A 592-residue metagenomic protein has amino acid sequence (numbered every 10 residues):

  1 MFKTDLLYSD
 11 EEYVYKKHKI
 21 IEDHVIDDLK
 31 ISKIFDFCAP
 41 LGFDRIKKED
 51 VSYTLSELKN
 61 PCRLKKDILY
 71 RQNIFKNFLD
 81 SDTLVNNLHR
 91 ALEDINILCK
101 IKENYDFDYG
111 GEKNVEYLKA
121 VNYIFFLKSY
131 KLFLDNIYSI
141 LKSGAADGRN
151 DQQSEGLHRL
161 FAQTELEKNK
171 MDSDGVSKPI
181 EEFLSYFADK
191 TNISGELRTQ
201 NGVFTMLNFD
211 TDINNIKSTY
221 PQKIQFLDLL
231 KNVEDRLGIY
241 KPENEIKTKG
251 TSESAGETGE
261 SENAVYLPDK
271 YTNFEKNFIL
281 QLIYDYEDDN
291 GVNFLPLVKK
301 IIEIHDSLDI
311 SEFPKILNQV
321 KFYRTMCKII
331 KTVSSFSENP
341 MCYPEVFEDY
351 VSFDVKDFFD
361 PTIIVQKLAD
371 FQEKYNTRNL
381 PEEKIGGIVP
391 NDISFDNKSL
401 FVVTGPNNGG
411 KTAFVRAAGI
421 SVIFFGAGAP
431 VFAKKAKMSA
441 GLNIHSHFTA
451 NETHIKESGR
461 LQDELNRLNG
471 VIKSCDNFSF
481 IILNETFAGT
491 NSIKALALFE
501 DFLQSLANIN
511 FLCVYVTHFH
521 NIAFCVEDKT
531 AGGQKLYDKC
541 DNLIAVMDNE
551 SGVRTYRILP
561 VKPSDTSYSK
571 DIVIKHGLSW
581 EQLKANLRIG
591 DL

Functional and structural regions predicted by a protein language model:
M1-T205: Conserved amphipathic alpha-helical "coupling/scaffold" segments that transmit conformational changes between domains
N104-K113, F294-I304: Short, charged/polar, low-complexity loop and linker segments that flank or interrupt alpha-helical bundles
E116, A120-Y123, D309, F313-I316 (+2 more regions): Conserved phosphate/pyrophosphate-binding and hydrolysis machinery centered on Walker-type P-loop NTPases, extending
E196-E253, E260-L280: Structured, charged N-terminal subsegments at the starts of enzyme catalytic cores and at intra-chain domain/subunit
P268-E303, I310, R324: Extended, charged coiled-coil "arm/hinge" scaffolds of SMC/Rad50-like chromosome-maintenance ATPases and other large
L295, K299, E303-D306, I310-L317 (+3 more regions): Short amphipathic alpha-helical segments with heptad-repeat character
N318-K367: Charged, amphipathic alpha-helical linker segments immediately N-terminal to NTP-binding catalytic cores
D354-L592: ATPase nucleotide-binding head domains, primarily ABC-like/P-loop NTPase cores
